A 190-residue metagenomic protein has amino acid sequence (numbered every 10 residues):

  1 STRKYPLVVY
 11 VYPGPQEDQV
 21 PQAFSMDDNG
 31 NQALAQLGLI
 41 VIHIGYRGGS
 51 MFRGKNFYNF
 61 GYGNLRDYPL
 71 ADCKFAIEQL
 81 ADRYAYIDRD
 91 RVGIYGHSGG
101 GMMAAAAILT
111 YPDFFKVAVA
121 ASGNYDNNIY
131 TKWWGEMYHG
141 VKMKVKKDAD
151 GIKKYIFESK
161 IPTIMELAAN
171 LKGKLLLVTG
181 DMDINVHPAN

Functional and structural regions predicted by a protein language model:
S1-K4, T163-M165: Short beta-strand-to-loop junctions in surface cap/lid or active-site-entrance loops
T2-G14: Short beta-strand element of the alpha/beta-hydrolase
Y10, G30-A33, H43-N190: Active-site-proximal cap/loop segments of hydrolase catalytic domains
P15-N31, A189-N190: The serine-hydrolase catalytic nucleophile loop
